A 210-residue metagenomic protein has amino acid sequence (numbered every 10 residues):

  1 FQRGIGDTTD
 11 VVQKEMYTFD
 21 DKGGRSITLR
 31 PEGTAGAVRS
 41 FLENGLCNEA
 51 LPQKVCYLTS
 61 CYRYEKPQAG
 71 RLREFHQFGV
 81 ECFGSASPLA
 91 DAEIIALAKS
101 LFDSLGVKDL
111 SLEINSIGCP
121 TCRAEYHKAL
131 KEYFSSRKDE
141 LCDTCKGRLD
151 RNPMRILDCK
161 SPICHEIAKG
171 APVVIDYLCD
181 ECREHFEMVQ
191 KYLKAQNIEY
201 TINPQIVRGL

Functional and structural regions predicted by a protein language model:
F1-L210: TRNA-recognition modules of translation machinery and tRNA-sensing kinases, especially anticodon-binding
